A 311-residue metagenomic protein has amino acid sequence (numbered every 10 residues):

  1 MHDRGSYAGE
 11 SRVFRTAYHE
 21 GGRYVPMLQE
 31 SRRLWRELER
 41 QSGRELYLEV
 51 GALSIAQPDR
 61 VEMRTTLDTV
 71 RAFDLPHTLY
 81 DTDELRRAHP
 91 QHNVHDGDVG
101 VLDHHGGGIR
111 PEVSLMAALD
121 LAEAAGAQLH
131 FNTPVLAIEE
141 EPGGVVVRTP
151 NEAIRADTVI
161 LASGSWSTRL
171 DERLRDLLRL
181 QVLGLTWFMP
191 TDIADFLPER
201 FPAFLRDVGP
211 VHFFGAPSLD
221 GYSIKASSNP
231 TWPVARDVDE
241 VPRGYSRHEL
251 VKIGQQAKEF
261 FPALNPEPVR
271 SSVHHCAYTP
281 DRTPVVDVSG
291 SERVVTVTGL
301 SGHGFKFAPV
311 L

Functional and structural regions predicted by a protein language model:
M1-Y7: Glycine-rich FAD pyrophosphate-binding loop
S11-A88, D98: Dinucleotide-binding Rossmann-like beta1-alpha1 core, especially the glycine-rich loop that anchors the ADP
Y18, G164-S165: Short glycine-/small-residue-rich Rossmann-like dinucleotide-binding loops
H19, G106, V294-A308: Glycine-rich phosphate/pyrophosphate-binding beta-alpha loops
P26, S54-E62, V101-D120, V241-E249: Short beta-strand to alpha-helix junction loop
G43-L48, A153, T158, S165-R293: Active-site substrate-recognition segment that forms the wall of the catalytic cavity or substrate channel
Q57, S163-G164, T298: Glycine-rich, N-terminal phosphate-binding loop of Rossmann-like dinucleotide-binding domains
L102-T158, A162: Helical element adjacent to the flavin cofactor pocket in flavoenzyme catalytic cores
